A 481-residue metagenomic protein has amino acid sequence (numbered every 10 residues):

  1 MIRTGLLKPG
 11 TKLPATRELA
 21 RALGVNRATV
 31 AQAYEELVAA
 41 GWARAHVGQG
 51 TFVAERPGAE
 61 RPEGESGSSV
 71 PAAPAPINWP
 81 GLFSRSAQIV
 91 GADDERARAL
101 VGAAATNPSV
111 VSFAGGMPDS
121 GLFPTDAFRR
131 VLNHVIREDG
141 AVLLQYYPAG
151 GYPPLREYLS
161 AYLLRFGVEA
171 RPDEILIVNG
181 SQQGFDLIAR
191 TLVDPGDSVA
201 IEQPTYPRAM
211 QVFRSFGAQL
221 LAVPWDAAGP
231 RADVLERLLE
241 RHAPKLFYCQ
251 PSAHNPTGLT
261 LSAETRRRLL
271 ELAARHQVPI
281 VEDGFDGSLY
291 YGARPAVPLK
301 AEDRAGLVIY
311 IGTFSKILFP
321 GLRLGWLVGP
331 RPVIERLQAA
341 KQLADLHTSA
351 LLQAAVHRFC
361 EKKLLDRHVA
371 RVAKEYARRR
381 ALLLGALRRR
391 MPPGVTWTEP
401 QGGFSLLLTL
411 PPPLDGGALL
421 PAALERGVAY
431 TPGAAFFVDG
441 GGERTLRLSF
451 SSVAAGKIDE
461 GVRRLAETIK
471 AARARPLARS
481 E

Functional and structural regions predicted by a protein language model:
M1-N133, P332, Q338, Q342-T348 (+10 more regions): N-terminal basic, amphipathic alpha-helical segments
V25, W42, A218, P244 (+2 more regions): Short glycine/serine/threonine/alanine-rich loop segments
V131-Q277, G287-A305, Y376, G456 (+2 more regions): Conserved core of the PLP fold type I
L159, A354-K362: Helix-loop "lid/cap" segments that line or gate small-molecule binding pockets
I201, A222, I280-E282, V356 (+1 more regions): Hydrophobic residues in well-ordered beta-strands that form the structural core
P295, K300-R336, T348-L351: Active-site PLP attachment segment
A435-G441: AMP-binding (ANL) adenylation modules
